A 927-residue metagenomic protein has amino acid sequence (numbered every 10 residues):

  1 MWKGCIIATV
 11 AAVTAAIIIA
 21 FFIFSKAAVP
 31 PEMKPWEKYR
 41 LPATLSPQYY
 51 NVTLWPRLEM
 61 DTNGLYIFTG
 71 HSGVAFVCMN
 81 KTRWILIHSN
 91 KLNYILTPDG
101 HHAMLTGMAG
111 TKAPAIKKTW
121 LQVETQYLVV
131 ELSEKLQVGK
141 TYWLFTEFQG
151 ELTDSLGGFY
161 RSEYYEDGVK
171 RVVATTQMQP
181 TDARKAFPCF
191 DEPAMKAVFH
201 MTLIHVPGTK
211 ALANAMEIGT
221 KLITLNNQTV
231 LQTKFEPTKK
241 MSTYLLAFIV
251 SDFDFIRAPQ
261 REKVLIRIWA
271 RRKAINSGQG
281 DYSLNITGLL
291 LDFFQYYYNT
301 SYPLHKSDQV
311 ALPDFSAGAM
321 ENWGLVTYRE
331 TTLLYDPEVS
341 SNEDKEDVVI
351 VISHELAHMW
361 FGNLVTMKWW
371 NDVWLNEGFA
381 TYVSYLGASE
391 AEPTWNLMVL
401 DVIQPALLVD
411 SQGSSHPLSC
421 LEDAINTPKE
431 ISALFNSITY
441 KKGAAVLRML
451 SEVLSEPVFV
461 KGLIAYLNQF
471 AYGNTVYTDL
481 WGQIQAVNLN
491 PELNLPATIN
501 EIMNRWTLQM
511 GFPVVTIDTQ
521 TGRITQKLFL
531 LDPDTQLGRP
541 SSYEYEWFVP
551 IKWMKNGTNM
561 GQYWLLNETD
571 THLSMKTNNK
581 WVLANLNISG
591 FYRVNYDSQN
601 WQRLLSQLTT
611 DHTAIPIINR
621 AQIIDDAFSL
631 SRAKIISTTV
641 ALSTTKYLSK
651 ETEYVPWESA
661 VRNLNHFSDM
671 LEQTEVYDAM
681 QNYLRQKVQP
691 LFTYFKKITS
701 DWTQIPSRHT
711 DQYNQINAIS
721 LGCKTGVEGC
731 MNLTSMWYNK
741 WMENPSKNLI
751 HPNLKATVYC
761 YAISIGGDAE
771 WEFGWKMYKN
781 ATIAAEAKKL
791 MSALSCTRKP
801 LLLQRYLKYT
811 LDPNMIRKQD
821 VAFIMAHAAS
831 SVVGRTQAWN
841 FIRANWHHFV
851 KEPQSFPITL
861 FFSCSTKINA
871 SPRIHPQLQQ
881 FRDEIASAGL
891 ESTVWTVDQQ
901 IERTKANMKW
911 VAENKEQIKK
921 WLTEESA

Functional and structural regions predicted by a protein language model:
M1-G73, T106-G110, D167-V173, P193: N-terminal, polar/Ser/Thr-rich
P35-T44, V138, F145-H200, S251-P259 (+3 more regions): Glycine/proline-rich low-complexity spacer/linker segments in large multi-domain proteins
G70, T175-T181, P188-S353, Y382 (+4 more regions): Hydrophobic helix-coil surface modules that form long, contiguous segments used for peptide/substrate interaction
A75-N93, H200-V206, P533-I551: Surface-exposed beta-strand/loop patches in extracellular or lumenal glycoproteins
L92-E166, N227, H572-K576: A surface-exposed beta-strand-loop module
I95-A103, L495-N500, R505, M510-N585: Beta-strand-rich binding/interaction modules
E124, V173, F235, R267-T535 (+7 more regions): Hydrophobic alpha-helical and helix-loop surface patches within well-folded domains that function as non-catalytic
Q404-S411, N436, G443, T525 (+3 more regions): Long, ordered, helix-rich scaffold segments
